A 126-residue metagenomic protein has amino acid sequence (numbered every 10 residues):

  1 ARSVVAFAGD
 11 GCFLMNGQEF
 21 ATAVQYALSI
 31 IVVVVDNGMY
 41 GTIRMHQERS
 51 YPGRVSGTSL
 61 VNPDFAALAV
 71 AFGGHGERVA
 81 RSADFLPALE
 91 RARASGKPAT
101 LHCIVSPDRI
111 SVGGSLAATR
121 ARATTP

Functional and structural regions predicted by a protein language model:
A1-P126: Thiamine diphosphate
